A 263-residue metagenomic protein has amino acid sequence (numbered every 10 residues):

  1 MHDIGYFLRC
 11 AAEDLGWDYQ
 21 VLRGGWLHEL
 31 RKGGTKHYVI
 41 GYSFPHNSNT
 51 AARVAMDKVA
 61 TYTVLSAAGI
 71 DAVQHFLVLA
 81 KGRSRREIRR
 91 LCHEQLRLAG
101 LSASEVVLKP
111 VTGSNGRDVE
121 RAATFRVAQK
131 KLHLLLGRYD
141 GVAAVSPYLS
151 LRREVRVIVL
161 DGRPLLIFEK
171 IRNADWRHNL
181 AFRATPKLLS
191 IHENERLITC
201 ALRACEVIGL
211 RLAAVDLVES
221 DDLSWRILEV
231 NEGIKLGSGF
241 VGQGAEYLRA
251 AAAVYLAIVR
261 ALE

Functional and structural regions predicted by a protein language model:
M1-T63, R83-R90: ATP-binding N-terminal substructure of ATP-dependent carboxylate-amine bond-forming enzymes
A11, I191-H192, E206, E219-E263: C-terminal active-site "lid" helix and adjoining low-complexity regulatory extension at the edge of ATP-using catalytic
G25-L27, L79-A80, S150, I171 (+1 more regions): Conserved beta-strand edge residues that scaffold enzyme active sites
H28-V39, R156-L160, L223-S238: A short beta-strand motif that forms the metal-chelation/ATP-contact edge of phosphoryl-transfer active sites
I40-G41, T50-S146, S150-R152, E195-R196: Active-site nucleotide/adenylate-binding loops and adjacent lid/helix of ATP-dependent enzymes
V106, L165-L166, A213, R226-E229: Protein kinase-like catalytic core scaffold
R117-C205: Phosphate-binding site of ATP-dependent enzymes
A143-P147, V155-R156, L210-D222: A short glycine-rich, hydrophobically flanked beta-strand micro-motif that places a catalytic Asp/Glu for divalent metal
